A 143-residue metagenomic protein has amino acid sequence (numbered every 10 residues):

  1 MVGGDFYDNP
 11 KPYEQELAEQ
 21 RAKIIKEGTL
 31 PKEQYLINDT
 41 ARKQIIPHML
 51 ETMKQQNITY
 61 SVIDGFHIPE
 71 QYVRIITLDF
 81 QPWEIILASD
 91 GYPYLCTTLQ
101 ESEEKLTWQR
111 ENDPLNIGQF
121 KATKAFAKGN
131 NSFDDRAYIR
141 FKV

Functional and structural regions predicted by a protein language model:
M1-E51: Surface-exposed beta-loop interaction hotspot
N38-V143: C-terminal catalytic subdomain
